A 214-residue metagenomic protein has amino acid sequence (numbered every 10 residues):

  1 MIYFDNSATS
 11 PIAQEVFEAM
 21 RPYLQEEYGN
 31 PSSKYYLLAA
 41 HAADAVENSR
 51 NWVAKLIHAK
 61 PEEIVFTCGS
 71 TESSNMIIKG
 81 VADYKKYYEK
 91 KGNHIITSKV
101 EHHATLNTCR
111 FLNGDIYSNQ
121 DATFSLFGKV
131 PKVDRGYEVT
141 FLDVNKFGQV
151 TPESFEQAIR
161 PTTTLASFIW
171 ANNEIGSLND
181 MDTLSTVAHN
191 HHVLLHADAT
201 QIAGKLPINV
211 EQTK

Functional and structural regions predicted by a protein language model:
M1-K214: Pyridoxal 5′-phosphate
